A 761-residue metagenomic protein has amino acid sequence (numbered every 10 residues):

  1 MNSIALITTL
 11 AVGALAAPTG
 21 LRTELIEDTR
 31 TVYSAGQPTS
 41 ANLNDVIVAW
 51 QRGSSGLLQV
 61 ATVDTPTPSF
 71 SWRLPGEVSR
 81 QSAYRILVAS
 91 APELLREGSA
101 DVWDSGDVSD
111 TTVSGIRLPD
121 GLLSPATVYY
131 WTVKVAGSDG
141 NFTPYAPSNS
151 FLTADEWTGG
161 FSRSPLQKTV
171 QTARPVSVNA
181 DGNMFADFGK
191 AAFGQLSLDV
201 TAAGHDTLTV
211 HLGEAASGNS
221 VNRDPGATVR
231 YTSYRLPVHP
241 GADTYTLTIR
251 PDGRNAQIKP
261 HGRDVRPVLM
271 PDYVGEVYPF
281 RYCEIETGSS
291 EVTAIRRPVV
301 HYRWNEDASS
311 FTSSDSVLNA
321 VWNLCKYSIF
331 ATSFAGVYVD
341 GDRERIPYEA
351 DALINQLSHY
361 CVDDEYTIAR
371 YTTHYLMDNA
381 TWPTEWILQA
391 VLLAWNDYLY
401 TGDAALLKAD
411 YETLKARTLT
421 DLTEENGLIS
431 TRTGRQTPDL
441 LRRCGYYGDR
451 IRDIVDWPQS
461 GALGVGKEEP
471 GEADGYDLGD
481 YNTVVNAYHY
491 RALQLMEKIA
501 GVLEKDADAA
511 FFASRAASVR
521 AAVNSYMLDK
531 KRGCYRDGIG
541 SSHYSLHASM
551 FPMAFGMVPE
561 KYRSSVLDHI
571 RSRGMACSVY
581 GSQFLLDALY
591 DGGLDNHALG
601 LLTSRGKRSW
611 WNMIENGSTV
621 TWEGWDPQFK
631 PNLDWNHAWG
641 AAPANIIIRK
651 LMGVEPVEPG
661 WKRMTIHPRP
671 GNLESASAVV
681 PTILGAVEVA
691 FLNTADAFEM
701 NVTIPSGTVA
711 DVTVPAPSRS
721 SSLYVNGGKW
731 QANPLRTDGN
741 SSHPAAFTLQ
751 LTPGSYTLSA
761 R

Functional and structural regions predicted by a protein language model:
M1-A16: Fungal secretory targeting signals
A17-A335, D351, E365-I368, A405: Extracellular/oxidizing-compartment recognition motifs
L25, A513-S514, S518-A521, N596-R761: Non-catalytic C-terminal accessory modules of carbohydrate-active enzymes
G213, D403, V725-G727: Short strand-turn-strand beta-turns centered on an Asx-Gly dipeptide
E214-N219, V268, E291-A294, V299-W304 (+8 more regions): Acidic, mature catalytic/reactive cores of soluble proteins
G288, I354-D363, A390-L406, Y488-D506 (+3 more regions): Well-ordered alpha-helical scaffold segments within catalytic/enzyme domains
V292-T367, Y371, T381, E385-L388 (+4 more regions): Active-site acid/base region of carbohydrate-active enzymes
A390, I429, Y447-G461, G471 (+4 more regions): C-terminal capping/lid segments that line or modulate ligand- or cofactor-binding pockets
